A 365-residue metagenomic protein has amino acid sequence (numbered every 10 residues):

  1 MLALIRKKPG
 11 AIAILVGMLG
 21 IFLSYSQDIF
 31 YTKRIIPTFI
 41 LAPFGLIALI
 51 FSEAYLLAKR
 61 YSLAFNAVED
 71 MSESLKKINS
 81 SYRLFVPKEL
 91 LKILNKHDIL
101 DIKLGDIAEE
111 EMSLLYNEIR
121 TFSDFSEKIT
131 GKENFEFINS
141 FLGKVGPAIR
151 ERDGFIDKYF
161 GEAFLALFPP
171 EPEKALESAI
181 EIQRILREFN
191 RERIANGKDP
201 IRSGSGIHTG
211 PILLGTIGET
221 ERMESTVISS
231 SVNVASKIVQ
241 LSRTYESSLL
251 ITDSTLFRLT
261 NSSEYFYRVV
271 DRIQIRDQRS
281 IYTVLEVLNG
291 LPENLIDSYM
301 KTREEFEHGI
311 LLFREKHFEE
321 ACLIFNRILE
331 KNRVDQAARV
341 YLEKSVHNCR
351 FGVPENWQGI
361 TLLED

Functional and structural regions predicted by a protein language model:
M1-S74: Interfacial "cap-and-anchor" motif at the non-cytosolic start of specific transmembrane alpha-helices
R6-K7, K128, N196, L311 (+2 more regions): Charged, alpha-helical scaffolding/interaction elements associated with membrane systems
A58-E109: Regulatory cytosolic signal-relay segments
K76, D101-E177, S225: Catalytic NTP-binding/metal-coordinating core of nucleotidyl cyclase/transferase enzymes
I138-G154, L165, P169-S205, T209 (+2 more regions): Alpha-helical scaffold within the catalytic cores of cyclic-nucleotide enzymes
R243-E320, R327, N332-W357: Cytosolic regulatory/linker segments at or just downstream of nucleotide-handling modules in signal-transduction
E355-D365: Alpha-helical repeat scaffolds
